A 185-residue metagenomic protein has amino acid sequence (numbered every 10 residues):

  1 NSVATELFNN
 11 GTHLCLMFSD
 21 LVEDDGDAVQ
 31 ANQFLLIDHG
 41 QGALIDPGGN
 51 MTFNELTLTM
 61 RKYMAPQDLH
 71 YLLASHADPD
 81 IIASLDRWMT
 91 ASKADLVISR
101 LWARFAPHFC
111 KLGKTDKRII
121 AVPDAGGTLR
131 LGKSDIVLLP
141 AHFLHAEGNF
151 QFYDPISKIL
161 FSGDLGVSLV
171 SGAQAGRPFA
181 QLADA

Functional and structural regions predicted by a protein language model:
A4-K62, F150-D154, K158-S162: Conserved beta-strand hairpin/beta-sheet module of binuclear metal-dependent hydrolase folds, prominently
V22-E23, N50-M51, A103, F143-L144 (+1 more regions): Short, solvent-exposed loop/turn segments at secondary-structure junctions
A43-D46, H70-A74, V137-L138: Short catalytic-loop micro-motif centered on adjacent basic/acidic residues
M51-V97: Active-site metal-binding motif and surrounding structural segment of the metallo-beta-lactamase
N54, I82-L85, P107-H108, G148 (+1 more regions): Short glycine-/acidic-enriched loop or helix-start segments at secondary-structure transitions that form or flank
K93-N149: Metallo-beta-lactamase
D135, A141-A185: Metallo-beta-lactamase
